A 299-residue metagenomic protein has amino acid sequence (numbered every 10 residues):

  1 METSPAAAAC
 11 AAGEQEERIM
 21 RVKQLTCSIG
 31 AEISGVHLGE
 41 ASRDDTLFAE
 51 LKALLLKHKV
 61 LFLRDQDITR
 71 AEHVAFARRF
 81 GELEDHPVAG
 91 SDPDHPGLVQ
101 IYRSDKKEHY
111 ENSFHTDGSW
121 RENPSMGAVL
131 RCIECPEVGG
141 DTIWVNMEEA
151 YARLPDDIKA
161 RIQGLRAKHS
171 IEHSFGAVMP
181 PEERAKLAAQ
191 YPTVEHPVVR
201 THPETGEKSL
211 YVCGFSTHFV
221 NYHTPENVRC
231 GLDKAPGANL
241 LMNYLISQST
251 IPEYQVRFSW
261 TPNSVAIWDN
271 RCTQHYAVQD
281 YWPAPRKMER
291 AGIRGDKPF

Functional and structural regions predicted by a protein language model:
E2-S4, C10-V265, N270-F299: Non-heme Fe(II) oxygenase catalytic core, chiefly the N-lobe of the double-stranded beta-helix
